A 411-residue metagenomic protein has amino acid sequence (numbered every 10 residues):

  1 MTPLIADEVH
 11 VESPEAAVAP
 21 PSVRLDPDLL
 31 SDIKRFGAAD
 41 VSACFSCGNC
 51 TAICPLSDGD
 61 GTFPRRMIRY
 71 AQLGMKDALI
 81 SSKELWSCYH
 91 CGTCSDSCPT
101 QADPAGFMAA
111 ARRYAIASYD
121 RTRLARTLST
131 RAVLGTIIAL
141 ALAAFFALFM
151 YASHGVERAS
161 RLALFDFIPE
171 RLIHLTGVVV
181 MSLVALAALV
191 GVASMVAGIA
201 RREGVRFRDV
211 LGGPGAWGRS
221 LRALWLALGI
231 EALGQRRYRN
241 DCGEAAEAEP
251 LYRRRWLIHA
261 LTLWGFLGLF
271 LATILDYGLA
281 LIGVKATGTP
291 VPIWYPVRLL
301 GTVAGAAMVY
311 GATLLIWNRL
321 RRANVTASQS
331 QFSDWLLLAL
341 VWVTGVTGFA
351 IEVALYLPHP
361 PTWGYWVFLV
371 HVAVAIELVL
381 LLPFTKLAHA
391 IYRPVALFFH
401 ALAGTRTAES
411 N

Functional and structural regions predicted by a protein language model:
M1-L85, P394-F398, G404, E409: Ferredoxin-type iron-sulfur electron-transfer modules and their immediate structural context
D26, P64, P104-M108, L226 (+2 more regions): Alpha-helix initiation and N-capping motif
K34, G61, L79, H90 (+4 more regions): Short hydrophobic/aromatic segments of transmembrane alpha-helices and their interfaces
V41, D58, I68-G278, I282: Iron-sulfur-cluster electron-transfer modules
S46, Q72, H90, V309 (+1 more regions): Short glycine/serine/threonine-biased micro-segments
R123-T130, D166-L172, F207-G218, A246-I258 (+5 more regions): Membrane-interface segments at loop-to-transmembrane junctions
T136-Y151, V178-M195, I258-L281, W294-R321 (+1 more regions): Hydrophobic cores of alpha-helical transmembrane segments in multi-pass integral membrane proteins
R202, N318-V325: Juxtamembrane helix-loop transition segments at the membrane interface in multi-pass membrane proteins
